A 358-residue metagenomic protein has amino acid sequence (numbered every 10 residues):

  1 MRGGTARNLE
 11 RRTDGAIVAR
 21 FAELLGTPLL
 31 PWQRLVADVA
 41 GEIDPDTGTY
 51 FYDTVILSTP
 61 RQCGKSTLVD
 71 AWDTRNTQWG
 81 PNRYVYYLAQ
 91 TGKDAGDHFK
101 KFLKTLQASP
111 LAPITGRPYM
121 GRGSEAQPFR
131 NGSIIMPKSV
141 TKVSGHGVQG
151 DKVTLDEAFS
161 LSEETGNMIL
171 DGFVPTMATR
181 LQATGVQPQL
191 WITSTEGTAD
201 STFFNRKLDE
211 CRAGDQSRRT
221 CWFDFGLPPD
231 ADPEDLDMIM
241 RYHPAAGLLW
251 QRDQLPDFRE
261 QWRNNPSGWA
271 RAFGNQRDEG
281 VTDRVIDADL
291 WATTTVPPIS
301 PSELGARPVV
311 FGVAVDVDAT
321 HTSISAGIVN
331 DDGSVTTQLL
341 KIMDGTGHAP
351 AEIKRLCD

Functional and structural regions predicted by a protein language model:
M1-V313: Phosphate/NTP-binding elements of NTP-utilizing enzymes
F129, P297-S302, T320-D358: Nucleic-acid-processing active sites and adjacent nucleic-acid-binding tracks, predominantly divalent metal-dependent
V315-V317: Non-cytosolic beta-sheet module surface loops
